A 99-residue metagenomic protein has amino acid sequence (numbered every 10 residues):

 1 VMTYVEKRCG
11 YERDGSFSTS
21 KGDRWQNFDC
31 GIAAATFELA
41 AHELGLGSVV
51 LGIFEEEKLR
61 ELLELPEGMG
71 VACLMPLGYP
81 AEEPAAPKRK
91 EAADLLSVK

Functional and structural regions predicted by a protein language model:
V1-K99: Acidic, surface-exposed loops and disordered segments
